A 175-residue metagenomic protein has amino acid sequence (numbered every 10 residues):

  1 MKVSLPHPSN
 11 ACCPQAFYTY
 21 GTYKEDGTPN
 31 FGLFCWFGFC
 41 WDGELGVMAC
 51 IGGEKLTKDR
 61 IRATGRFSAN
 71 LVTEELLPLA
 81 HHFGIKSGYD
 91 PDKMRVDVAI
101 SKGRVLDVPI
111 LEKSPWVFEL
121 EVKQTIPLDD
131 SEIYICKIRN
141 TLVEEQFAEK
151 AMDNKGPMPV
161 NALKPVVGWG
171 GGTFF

Functional and structural regions predicted by a protein language model:
M1-F175: Basic, polyanion-binding surface patches
